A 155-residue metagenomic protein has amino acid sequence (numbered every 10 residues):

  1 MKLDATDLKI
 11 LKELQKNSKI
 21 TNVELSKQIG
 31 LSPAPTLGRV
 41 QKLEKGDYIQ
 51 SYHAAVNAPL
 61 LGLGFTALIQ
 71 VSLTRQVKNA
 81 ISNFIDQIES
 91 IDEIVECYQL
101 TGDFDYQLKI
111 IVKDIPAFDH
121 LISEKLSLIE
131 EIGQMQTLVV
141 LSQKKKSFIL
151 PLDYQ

Functional and structural regions predicted by a protein language model:
M1-Q155: A compositional/biophysical signature of low hydrophobicity enriched in polar/charged and small residues
